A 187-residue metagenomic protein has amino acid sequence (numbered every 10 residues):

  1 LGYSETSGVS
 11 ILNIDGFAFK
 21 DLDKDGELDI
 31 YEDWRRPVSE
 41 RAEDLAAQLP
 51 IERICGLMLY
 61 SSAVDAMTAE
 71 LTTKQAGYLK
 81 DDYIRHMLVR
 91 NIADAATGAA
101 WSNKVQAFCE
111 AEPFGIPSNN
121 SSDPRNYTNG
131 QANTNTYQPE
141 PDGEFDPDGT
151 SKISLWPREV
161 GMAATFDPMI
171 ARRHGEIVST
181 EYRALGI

Functional and structural regions predicted by a protein language model:
L1-I187: N-terminal beta-rich core of secreted/periplasmic extracellular enzymes
